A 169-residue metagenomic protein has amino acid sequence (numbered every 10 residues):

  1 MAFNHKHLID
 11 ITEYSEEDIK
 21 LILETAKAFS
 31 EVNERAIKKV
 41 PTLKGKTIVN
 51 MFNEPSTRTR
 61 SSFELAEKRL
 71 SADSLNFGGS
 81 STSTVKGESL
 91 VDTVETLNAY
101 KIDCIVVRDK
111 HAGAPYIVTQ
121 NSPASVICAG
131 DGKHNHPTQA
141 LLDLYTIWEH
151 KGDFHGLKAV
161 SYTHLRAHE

Functional and structural regions predicted by a protein language model:
M1-I48, N53-S56, S61: Positively charged, low-complexity intrinsically disordered leader regions
I37, P41-W148: Phosphate/diphosphate ligand-binding glycine-rich loop within oxidoreductases
K46-I48, G156-A159: Nucleotide donor/acceptor-binding cores
H150-G152: Glycine-rich helix-loop-beta junction characteristic of Rossmann-like nucleotide cofactor-binding loops
T163-E169: Conserved small/polar residues in nucleotide/adenosyl-binding loops
